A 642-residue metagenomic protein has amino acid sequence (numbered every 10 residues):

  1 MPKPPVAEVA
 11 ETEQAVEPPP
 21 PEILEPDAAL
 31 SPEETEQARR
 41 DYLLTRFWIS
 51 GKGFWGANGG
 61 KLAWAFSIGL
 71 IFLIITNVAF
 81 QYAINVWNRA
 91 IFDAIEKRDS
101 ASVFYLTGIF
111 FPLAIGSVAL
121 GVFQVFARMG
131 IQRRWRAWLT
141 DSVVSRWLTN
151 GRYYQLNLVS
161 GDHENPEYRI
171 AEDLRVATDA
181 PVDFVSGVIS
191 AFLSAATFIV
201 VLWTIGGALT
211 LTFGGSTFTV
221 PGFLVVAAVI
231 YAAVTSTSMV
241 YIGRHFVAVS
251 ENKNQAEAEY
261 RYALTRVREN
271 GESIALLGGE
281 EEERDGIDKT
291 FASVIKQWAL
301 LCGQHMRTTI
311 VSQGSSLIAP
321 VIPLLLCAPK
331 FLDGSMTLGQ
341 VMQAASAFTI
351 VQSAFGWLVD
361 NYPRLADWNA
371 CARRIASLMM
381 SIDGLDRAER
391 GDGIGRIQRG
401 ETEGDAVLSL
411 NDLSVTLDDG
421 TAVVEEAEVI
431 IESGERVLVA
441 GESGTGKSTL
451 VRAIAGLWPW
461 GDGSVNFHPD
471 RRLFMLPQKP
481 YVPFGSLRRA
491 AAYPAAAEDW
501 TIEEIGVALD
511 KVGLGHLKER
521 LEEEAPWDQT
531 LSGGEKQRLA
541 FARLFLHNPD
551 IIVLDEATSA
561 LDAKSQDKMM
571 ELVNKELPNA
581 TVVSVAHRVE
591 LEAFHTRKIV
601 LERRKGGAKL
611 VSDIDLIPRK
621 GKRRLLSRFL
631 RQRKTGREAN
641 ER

Functional and structural regions predicted by a protein language model:
M1-Q81, A90-F110, Q124-R128, Y154-F192 (+4 more regions): Membrane-integrated ABC transporters
L30-E36, R98-S100, G130-R133, V143-I170 (+3 more regions): Short intracellular "coupling" helices and adjacent cytoplasmic loop segments at the cytosolic face of multi-pass
F72, T76, A83-N85, G116 (+5 more regions): A hydrophobic transmembrane-helix motif
I131, G243-V247, A258, S273-G279 (+4 more regions): Cytosolic ends of transmembrane helices, especially the final helix of ABC transmembrane type-1 domains
D162, L276, M379-L438, G461-P469 (+2 more regions): Primarily ABC-family ATPase nucleotide-binding module
E172-T178, A248-E269, A275-I322, R364-D367 (+2 more regions): An intracellular "coupling" helix at the cytosolic face of ABC transporter transmembrane type-1 domains
A453, A490, E523-R624: ABC-family ATPase nucleotide-binding domain "signature/switch" substructure
P480-P526: Conserved "ABC signature" C-loop
